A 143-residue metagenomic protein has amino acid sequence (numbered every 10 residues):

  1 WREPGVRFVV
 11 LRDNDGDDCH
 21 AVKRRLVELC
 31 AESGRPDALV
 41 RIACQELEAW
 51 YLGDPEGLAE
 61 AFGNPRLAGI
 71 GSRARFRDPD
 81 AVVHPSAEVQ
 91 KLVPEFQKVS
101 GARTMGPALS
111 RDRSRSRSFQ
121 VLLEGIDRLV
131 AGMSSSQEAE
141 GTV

Functional and structural regions predicted by a protein language model:
W1-V143: C-terminal accessory helical subdomains adjacent to catalytic cores in phosphodiester- and nucleotide-handling enzymes
